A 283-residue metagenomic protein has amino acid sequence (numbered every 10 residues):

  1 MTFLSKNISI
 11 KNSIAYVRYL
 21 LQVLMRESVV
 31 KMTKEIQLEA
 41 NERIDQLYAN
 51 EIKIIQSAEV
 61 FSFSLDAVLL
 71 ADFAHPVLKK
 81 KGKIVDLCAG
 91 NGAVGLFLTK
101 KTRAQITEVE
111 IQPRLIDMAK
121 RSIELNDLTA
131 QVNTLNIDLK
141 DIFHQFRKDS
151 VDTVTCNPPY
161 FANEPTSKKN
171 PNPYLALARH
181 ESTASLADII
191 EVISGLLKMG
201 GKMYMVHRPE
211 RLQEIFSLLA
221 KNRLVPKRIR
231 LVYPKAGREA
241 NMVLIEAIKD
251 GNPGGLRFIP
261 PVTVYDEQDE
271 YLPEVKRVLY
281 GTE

Functional and structural regions predicted by a protein language model:
Y19, M25-E42: N-terminal auxiliary segments of SAM/dcSAM-dependent transferases
Q37-E39, R43-K83, L87-K100, E246 (+1 more regions): SAM-dependent Rossmann-like transferase core, predominantly class I methyltransferases with a strong bias toward
Q56, N136-I137, H207, R230: Short loop/edge segments at beta-strand edges and connector loops that shape dinucleotide/nucleotide cofactor-binding
D72-S167, E191: Conserved SAM/SAH cofactor-binding pocket of Class I
P158-D188: Mobile active-site "lid"/loop adjacent to the S-adenosyl-L-methionine
T183-Y233, R238-A240: Conserved Class I SAM-dependent methyltransferase catalytic core
E239-E283: SAM/dcSAM-binding transferase cores
